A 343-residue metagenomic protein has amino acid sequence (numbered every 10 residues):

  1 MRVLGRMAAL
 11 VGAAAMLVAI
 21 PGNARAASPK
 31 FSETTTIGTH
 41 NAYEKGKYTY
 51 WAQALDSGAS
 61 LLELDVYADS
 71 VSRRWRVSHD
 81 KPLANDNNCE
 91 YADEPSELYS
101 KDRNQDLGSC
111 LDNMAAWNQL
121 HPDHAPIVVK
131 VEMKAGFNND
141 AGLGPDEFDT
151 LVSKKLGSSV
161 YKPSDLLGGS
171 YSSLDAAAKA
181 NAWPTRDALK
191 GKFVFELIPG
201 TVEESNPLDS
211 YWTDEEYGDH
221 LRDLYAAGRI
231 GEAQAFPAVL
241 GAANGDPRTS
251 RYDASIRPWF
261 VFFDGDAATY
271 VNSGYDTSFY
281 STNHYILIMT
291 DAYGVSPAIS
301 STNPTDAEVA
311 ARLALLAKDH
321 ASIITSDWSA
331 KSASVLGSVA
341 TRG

Functional and structural regions predicted by a protein language model:
M1-A26: Secretory targeting and sorting signals
A27-G343: Catalytic cores of phosphodiester-bond hydrolases, prominently lipid phosphodiesterases
